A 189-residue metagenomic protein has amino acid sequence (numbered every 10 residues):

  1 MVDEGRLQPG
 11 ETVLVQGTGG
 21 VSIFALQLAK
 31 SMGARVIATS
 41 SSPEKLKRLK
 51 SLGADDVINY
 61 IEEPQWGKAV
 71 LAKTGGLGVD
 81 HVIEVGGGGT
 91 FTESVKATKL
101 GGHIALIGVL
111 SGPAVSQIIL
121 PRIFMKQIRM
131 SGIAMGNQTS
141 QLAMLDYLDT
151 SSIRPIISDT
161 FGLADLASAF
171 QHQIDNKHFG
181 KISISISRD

Functional and structural regions predicted by a protein language model:
M1-M32: Short internal alpha-helix immediately C-terminal to a glycine-rich phosphate-binding loop in Rossmann-like
G10, A54, G78-V79, I153 (+1 more regions): Local beta-strand N-terminus motif with an aromatic residue
V15, K30-E93: Adenosine-nucleotide cofactor-binding segment
V21, A25, V70, M144 (+1 more regions): Aromatic/hydrophobic pocket-lining residues that form π-stacking "cages" and hydrophobic walls in ligand
M32, P43, L49, V85-I156 (+2 more regions): Glycine-rich phosphate-binding loop and adjacent beta-alpha segment of Rossmann(oid) nucleotide-cofactor-binding
G76, D149-I156, S168-D189: C-terminal capping/lid region of NAD(P)-dependent oxidoreductase domains
